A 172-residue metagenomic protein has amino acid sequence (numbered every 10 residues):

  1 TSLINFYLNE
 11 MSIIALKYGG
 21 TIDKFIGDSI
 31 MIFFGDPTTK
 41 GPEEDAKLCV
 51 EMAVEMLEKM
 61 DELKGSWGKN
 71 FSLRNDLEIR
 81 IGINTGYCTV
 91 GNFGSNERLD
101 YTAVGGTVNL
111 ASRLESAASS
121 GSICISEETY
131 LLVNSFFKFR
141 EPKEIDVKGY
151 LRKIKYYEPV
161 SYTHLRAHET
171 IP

Functional and structural regions predicted by a protein language model:
T1-E51: Catalytic NTP-binding/metal-coordinating core of nucleotidyl cyclase/transferase enzymes
E10, D28-I32, M60, I79 (+2 more regions): Cytosolic nucleotide-binding catalytic cores of signal-transduction proteins
G27, C49, M56, I81-I83: Structural scaffold positions in well-ordered secondary structure
F33-E44, I81-L99, S120-G121: Catalytic strand-loop-helix junctions within cyclic-nucleotide turnover domains
E58-C88, R113-D146: A short beta-strand->alpha-helix segment at the C-terminal rim of the class III nucleotidyl cyclase catalytic domain
N70-S72, F93-G105: Short, surface-exposed loop/helix-turn segments at secondary-structure junctions that function as lids/hinges flanking
P159-Y162: Short, compositionally biased segments
H164-P172: Single conserved hydrophobic/aromatic residue that forms the stacking wall/gate of nucleotide- or nucleobase-binding
